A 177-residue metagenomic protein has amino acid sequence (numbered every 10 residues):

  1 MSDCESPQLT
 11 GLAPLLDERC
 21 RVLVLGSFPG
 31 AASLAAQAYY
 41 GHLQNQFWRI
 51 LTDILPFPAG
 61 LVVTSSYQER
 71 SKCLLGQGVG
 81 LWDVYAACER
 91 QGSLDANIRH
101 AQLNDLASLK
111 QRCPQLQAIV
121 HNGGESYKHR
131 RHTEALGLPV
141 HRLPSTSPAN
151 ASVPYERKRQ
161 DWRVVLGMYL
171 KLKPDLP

Functional and structural regions predicted by a protein language model:
M1-R21, H42-L43, L94-A107, R131-P177: C-terminal capping/extension of enzyme domains
L23-L25: N-terminal nucleotide-binding beta1-loop-alpha1 segment
S27, L81, S145: Conserved proline-anchored active-site loop of SAM-dependent methyltransferases that bridges a beta-strand
P29-A32, Q46, A86-E89, E125-K128 (+1 more regions): Short, solvent-exposed loop/turn segments at secondary-structure junctions
A32-N97: Short, surface-exposed acidic-centric catalytic microdomains
R49-D53, S108, R112, V164: Residue-level signal for well-ordered alpha-helical scaffold segments within enzymatic catalytic domains
L51, H129-R130: Hydrophobic packing residues within well-ordered alpha-helices of enzyme cores
G76-E125: Internal catalytic-core helix/loop-beta-alpha segment that presents or stabilizes conserved functional determinants
